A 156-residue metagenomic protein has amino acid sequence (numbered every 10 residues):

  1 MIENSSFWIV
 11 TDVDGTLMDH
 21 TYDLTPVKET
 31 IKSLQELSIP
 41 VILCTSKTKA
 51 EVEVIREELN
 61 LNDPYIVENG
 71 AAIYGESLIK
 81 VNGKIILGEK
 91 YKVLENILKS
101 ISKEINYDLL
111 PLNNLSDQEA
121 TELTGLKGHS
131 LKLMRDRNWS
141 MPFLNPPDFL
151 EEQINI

Functional and structural regions predicted by a protein language model:
M1-I2, E57: Short loop/turn motifs at secondary-structure junctions and domain boundaries
I2-T21: Asp-based phosphoryl-transfer active-site loop
W8-T11, I31-S33, E95-L98, L133-D136: A short alpha-helix capping/helix-coil boundary motif
T16, A71, L126: Gly/Ser/Thr-rich helix-start
M18, E53, T121: A short local structural element in Rossmann-fold oxidoreductases
D19-T21, I85-E89, L144-P147: Conserved beta-strand/loop elements of the cytosolic catalytic core of P-type E1-E2 ATPases, chiefly in the P-domain
T25-N114: Active-site phosphate-binding/coordination module
I101-I156: Conserved acidic, metal-coordinating active-site core of Asp-based, Mg2+-dependent phosphoryl-transfer enzymes
